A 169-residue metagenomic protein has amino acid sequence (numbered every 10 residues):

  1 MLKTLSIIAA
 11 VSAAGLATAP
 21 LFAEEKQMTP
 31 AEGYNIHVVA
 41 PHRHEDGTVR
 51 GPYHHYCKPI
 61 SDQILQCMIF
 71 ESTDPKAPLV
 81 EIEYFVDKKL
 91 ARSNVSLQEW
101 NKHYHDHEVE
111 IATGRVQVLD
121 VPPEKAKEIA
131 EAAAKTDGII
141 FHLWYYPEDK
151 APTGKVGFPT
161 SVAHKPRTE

Functional and structural regions predicted by a protein language model:
M1-I8: Bacterial N-terminal signal peptides that target proteins for export
I8-A17: Bacterial N-terminal signal peptides
A13, V38, Y53, G138-F141: Generic secondary-structure boundary/loop-capping signal
T18-A23: Sec/Tat signal peptide C-region and signal peptidase I cleavage site
E24-S72: N-terminal secretory signal peptides
R43, L143-Y146, T160, H164: Generic structural "secondary-structure junction" signal
T73-A151: An exposed acidic His-Trp-rich patch
K150-E169: Extended, compositionally biased alpha-helical segments that mediate assembly or anchoring
